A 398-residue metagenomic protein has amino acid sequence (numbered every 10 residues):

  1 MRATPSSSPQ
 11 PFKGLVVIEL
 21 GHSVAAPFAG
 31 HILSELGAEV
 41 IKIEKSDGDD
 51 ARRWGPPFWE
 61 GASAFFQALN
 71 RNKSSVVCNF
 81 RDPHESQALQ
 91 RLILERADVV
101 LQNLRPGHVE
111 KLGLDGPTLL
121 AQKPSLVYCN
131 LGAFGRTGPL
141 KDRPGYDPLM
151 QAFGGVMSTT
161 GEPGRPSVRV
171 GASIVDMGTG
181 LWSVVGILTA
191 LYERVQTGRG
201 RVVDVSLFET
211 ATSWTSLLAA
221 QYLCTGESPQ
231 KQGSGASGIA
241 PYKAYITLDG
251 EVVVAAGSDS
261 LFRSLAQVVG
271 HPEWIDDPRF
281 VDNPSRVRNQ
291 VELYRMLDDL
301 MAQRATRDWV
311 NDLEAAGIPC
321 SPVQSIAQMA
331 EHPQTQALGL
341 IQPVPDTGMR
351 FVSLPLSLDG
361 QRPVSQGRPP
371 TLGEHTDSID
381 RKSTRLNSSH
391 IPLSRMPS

Functional and structural regions predicted by a protein language model:
M1-Q196, T371, H375-R385: N-terminal helix-loop segment corresponding to the beta1-alpha1 unit of nucleotide/adenylate-binding folds
R2-A3, V281, P345-R385: Flexible, small-/acidic-enriched active-site or ligand-binding loops
D47, F134-G135, L207-T212, D249-E251 (+2 more regions): Glycine-rich beta-alpha junction loops
R136, G164-A172, V195-A211, Q230-S237 (+2 more regions): Conserved Rossmann-fold dehydrogenase catalytic segment
G180-G200, S213, L217-T225, A266-E273: Oxidoreductase and adenylate-handling cofactor-binding alpha/beta cores
A240-A316, C320: Aromatic-enriched alpha-helical interface/lid elements that frame and gate functional surfaces
A315-Q366: A glycine-rich dinucleotide-binding beta-alpha-beta segment and adjacent secondary-structure elements that constitute
K382, L386-S398: Single conserved hydrophobic/aromatic residue that forms the stacking wall/gate of nucleotide- or nucleobase-binding
